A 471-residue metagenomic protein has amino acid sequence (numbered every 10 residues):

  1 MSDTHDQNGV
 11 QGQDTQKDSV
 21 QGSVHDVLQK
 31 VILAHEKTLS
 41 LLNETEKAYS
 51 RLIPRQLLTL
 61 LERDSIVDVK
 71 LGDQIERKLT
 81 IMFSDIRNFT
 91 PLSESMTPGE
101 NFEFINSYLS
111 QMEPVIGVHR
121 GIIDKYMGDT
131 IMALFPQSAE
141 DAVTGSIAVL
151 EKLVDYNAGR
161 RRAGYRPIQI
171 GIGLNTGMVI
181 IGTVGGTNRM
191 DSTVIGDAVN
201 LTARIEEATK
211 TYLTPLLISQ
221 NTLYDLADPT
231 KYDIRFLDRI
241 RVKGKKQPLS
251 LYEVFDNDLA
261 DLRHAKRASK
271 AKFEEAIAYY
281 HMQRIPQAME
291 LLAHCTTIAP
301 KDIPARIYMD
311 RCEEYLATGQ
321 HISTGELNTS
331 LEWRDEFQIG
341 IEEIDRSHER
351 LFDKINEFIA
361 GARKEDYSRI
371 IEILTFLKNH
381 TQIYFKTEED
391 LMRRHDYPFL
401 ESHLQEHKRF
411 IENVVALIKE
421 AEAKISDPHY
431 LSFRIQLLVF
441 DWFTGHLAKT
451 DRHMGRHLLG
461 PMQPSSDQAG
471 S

Functional and structural regions predicted by a protein language model:
S2-G9, D14-E76, R306, A317-E326: Regulatory cytosolic signal-relay segments
I32, E46, F83, N106-L109 (+10 more regions): Generic structural concept
A34-S50, V67-T144, S192: Catalytic NTP-binding/metal-coordinating core of nucleotidyl cyclase/transferase enzymes
I81, I131, I170-T176, L251: A structural signal for short, well-ordered beta-strand segments
I105-G121, P136-I172, T176, D197-K210 (+1 more regions): Alpha-helical scaffold within the catalytic cores of cyclic-nucleotide enzymes
L134-E140, I172-S192, T209-Y212, F255-L259: Catalytic strand-loop-helix junctions within cyclic-nucleotide turnover domains
K210-Q287, A293-N328: Cytosolic regulatory/linker segments at or just downstream of nucleotide-handling modules in signal-transduction
N328-S471: Small-residue-biased structural context
